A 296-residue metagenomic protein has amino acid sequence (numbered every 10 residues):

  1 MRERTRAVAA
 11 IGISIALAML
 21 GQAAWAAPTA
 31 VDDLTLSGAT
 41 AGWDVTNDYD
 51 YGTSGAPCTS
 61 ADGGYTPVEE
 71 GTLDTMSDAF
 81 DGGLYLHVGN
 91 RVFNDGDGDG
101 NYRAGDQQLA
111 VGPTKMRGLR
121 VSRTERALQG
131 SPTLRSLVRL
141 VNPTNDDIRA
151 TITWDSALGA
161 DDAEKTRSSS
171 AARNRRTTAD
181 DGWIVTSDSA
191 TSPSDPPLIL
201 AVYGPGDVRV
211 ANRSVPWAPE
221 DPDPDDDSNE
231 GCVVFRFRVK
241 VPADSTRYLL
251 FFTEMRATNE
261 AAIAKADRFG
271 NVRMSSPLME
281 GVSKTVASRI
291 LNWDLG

Functional and structural regions predicted by a protein language model:
M1-I11: Bacterial N-terminal signal peptides that target proteins for export
A10-L20: Bacterial N-terminal signal peptides
L20-A26: Sec/Tat signal peptide C-region and signal peptidase I cleavage site
A27, V111-P113, P132-R175: Acidic (Asp/Glu-rich), glycine- and aromatic
P28-D97, L158-Y248, L291-G296: Trp/Gly-enriched beta-strand surface patches
Y85-L134, N145, G231-V233: Extended, loop-rich substrate-binding clefts of extracytoplasmic carbohydrate-active enzymes
R123-E125, A150-S156, D244-A257: Short, hydrophobic/aromatic-enriched beta-strand segments in well-ordered soluble domains
M255-G296: Terminal connector regions
